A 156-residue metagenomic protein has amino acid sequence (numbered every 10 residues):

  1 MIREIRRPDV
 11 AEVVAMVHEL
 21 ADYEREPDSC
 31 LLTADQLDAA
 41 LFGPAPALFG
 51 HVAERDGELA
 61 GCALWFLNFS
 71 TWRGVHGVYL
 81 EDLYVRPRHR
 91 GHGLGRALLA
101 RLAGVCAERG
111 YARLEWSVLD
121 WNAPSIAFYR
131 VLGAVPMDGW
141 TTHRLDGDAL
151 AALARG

Functional and structural regions predicted by a protein language model:
M1-A15: A short beta-loop-alpha structural element at the N-terminal edge of CoA-dependent acyl/N-acetyltransferase catalytic
V14-A40: Conserved GNAT-fold acetyl-CoA-binding loop/helix
A39-V52, Y79: A short helix-loop-beta-strand connector motif used in the catalytic cores of GNAT acetyltransferases and, in some
V52, E58-L67, Y79, Y84: Conserved beta-strand in the GNAT
A53, G91-R96: Glycine-rich acyl-CoA binding loop
F69-L80, R90, A112, M137-D138: A conserved beta-turn-beta hairpin within the catalytic core of GNAT-like acetyltransferases that forms part
R86, A97-R113, V135: Conserved acyl-CoA
A112-R113, V118-G156: C-terminal "cap" of GNAT-fold acetyltransferases
